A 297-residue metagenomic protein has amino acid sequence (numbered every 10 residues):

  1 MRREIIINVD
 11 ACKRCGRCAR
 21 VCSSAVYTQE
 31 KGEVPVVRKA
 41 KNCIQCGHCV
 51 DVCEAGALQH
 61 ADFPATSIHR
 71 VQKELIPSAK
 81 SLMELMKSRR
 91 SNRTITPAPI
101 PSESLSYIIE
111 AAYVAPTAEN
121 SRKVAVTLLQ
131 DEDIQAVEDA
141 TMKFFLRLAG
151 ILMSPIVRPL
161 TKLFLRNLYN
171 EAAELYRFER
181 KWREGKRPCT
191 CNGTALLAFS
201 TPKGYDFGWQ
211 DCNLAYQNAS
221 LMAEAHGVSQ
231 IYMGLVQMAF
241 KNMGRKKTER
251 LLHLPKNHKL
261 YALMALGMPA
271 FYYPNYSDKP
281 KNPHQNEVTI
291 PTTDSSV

Functional and structural regions predicted by a protein language model:
M1-V297: Acidic, surface-exposed loops and disordered segments
